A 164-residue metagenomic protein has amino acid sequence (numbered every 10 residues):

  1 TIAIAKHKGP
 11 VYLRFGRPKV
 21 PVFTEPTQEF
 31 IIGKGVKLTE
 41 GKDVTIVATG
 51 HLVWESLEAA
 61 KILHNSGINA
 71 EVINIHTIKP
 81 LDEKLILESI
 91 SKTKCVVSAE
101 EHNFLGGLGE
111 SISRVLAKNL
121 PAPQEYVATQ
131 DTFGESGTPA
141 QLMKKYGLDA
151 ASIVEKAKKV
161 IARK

Functional and structural regions predicted by a protein language model:
T1-H7: Internal gly/pro-rich beta-alpha loop/helix module that stabilizes soluble enzyme cofactors or their anionic handles
V11-K164: Thiamine diphosphate
